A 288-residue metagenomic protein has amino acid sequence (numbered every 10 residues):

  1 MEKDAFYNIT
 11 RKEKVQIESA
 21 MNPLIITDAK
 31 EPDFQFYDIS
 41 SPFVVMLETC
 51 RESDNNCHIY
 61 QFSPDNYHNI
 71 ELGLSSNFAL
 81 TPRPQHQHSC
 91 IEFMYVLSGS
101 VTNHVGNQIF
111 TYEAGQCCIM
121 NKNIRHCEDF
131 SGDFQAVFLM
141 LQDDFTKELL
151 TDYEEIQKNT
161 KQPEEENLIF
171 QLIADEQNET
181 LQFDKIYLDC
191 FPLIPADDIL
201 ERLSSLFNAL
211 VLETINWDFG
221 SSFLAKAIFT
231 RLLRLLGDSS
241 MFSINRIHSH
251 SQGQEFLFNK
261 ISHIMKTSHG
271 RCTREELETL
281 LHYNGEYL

Functional and structural regions predicted by a protein language model:
M1-H104, F110: Generic protein-terminus/edge-of-domain signal
Y67-N178: N-terminal regulatory/effector-sensing and dimerization cores that precede helix-turn-helix DNA-binding domains
F78, S243-H248, Y287: Short, Lys/Arg-enriched N-terminal segment that forms or immediately precedes the first helix of a structured domain
Q157-I228: Amphipathic alpha-helical segments enriched in hydrophobic/aromatic residues interleaved with Lys/Arg
I199-R202, G253-I261: N-terminal positioning helix adjacent to the helix-turn-helix/winged-helix DNA-binding module
L235-F242, S268-L288: Basic/polar phosphate-binding segments, predominantly the helix-turn-helix DNA-binding elements of transcriptional
N259-G270: Short, amphipathic alpha-helix enriched in basic
